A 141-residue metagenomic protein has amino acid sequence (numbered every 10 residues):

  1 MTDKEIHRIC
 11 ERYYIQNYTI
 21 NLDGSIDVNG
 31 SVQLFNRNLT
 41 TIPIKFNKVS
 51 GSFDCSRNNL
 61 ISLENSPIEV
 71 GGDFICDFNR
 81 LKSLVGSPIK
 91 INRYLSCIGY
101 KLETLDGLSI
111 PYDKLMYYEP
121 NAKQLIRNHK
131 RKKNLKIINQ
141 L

Functional and structural regions predicted by a protein language model:
M1-F35, A122-L141: N-terminal capping/linker segments that flank leucine-rich repeat
T2, T19, T40-T41, T104: Residue-identity detector for threonine
I20-G24, I42-K45, L63-S66, V85-G86: Leucine-rich repeat
V28-L39, K48-L60, P67-L81, P88-E103 (+1 more regions): Concave beta-strand-loop units of leucine-rich repeat
P43, E64, V85, D106-S109 (+2 more regions): Generic low-complexity, intrinsically disordered sequence content enriched in small uncharged/hydrophobic residues
